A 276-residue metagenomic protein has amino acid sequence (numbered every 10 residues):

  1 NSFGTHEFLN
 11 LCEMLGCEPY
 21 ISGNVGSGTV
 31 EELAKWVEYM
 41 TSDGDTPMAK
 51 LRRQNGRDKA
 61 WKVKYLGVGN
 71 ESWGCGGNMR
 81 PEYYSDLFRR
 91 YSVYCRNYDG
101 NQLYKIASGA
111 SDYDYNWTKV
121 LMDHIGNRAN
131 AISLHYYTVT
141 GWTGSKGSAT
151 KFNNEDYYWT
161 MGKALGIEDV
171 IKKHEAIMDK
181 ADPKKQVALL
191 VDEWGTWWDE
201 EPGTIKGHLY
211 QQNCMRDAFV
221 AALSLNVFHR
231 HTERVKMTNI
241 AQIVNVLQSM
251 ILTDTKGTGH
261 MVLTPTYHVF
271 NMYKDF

Functional and structural regions predicted by a protein language model:
N1-G23: Active-site-adjacent substrate/metal-binding segments within catalytic domains of carbohydrate-active enzymes
S2-F8, D43-D58, D112-H124, L223: Alpha-helical scaffolding within the catalytic cores of extracellular/periplasmic polymer-degrading hydrolases
C12, W36, L66, Y91 (+5 more regions): Conserved, mostly hydrophobic/aromatic
G23-G44, Y113, I125-N127, A131: Carboxylate/His-rich catalytic cores and anion/metal-binding grooves
T46-R80, H135-T140, D182-G195, N239 (+1 more regions): Active-site groove signature of glycoside hydrolases
P81-L225: Noncatalytic carbohydrate-binding groove/subsite architecture in carbohydrate-active enzymes
Y136, Q186-D275: Aromatic/acidic polysaccharide-binding cleft in carbohydrate-active enzymes
